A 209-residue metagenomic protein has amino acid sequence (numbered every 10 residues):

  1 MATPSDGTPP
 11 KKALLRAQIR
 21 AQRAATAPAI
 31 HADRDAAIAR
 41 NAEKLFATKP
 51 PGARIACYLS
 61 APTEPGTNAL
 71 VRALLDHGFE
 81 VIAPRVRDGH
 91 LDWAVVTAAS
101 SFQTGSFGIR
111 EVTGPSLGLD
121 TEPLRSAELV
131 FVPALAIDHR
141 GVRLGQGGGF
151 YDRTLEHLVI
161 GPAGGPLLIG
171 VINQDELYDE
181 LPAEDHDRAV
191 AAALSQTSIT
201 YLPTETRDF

Functional and structural regions predicted by a protein language model:
M1-P10, L14, A21-A25, H77 (+4 more regions): Surface-exposed, charge/polar-rich loops and edge strands
A2-S126: N-terminal active-site beta-alpha-beta segment that forms phosphate/nucleotide-binding and substrate-recognition loops
L59, A134, T197: Glycine-rich, N-terminal phosphate-binding loop of Rossmann-like dinucleotide-binding domains
A61-T63, L135-H139: Short glycine-rich anion-binding loops that position phosphate/pyrophosphate groups of nucleotides and phosphorylated
